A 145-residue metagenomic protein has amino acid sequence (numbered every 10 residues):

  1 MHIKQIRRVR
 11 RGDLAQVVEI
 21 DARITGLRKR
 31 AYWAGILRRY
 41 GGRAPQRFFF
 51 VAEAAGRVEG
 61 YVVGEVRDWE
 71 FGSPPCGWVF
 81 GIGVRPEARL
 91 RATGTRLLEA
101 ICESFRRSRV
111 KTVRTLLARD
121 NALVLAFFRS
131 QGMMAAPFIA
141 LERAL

Functional and structural regions predicted by a protein language model:
K4, R8-G12, E19-P75, F80 (+1 more regions): Acetyl-CoA-dependent GNAT
V17, I101, F128: Aromatic/hydrophobic pocket-lining residues that form π-stacking "cages" and hydrophobic walls in ligand
R47, A136-A140: Short hydrophobic/aromatic beta-strand or adjacent loop that forms the aromatic wall/cage of a ligand/substrate-binding
R85-E87, R91, R119-D120: Active-site acidic-Proline motif in GNAT/NAT acetyltransferases
A88, A92-A100: Conserved acetyl-CoA pyrophosphate-binding loop and the N-cap/start of the following alpha-helix in GNAT-like
T95, R107, R119-P137: Conserved active-site alpha-helix within GNAT-family acetyltransferase domains
F105-L116: Conserved GNAT acetyl-CoA-binding A-motif
E142-L145: Short beta-strand-to-coil "C-cap" segments at the C-terminal boundary of structured domains/repeats, marking
